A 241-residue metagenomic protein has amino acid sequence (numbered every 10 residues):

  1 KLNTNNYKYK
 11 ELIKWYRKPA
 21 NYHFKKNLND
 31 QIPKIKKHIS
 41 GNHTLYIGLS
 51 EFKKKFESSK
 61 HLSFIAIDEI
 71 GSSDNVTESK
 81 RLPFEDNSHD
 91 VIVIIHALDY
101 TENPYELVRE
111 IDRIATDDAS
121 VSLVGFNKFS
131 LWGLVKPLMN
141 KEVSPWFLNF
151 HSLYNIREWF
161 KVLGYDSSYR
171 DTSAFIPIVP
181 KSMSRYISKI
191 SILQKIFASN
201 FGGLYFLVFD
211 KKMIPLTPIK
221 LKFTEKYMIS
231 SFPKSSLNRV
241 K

Functional and structural regions predicted by a protein language model:
K1-K37: Class I SAM-dependent methyltransferase Rossmann-like catalytic core, especially the SAM/SAH-binding loop
D30, K34-L82: Class I SAM-dependent methyltransferase SAM/SAH-binding core
K80-I92: A short acidic, Gly/Pro-enriched loop at the edge of an enzyme's catalytic core that lines a small-molecule cofactor
Y105-S120: A short glycine-rich, Lys/Arg-flanked "PGG" loop and its adjoining helix->strand segment in the class I
S120-F147: Conserved class I S-adenosyl-L-methionine
F147-R170: Short alpha-helix
S167-I192, N200-G202: Conserved catalytic loop of SAM-dependent methyltransferase domains
I190-K241: C-terminal lobe and adjacent flexible extensions of AdoMet/dcAdoMet transferase-like proteins
